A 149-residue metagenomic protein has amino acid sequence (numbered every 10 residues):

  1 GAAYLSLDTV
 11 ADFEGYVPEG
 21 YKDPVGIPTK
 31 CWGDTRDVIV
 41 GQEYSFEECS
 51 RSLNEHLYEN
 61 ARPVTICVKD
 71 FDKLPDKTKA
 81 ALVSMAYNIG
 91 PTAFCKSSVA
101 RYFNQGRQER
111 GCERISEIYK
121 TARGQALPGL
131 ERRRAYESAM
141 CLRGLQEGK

Functional and structural regions predicted by a protein language model:
Y4-K22, R36-V38, E43-L57, A61 (+2 more regions): Long, amphipathic alpha-helical surface segments
V25-I27, K77-K79: Extracytoplasmic
T29-C31: Short hydrophobic-aromatic micro-motifs
G33-T35, Y87: Solvent-exposed coil/turn segments that connect beta secondary-structure elements in extracytoplasmic/periplasmic
P63-V68: Conserved, well-structured interaction surfaces
D70-T78: Structural motif
T78-G90: Short N-proximal segments of mature Sec-exported proteins
